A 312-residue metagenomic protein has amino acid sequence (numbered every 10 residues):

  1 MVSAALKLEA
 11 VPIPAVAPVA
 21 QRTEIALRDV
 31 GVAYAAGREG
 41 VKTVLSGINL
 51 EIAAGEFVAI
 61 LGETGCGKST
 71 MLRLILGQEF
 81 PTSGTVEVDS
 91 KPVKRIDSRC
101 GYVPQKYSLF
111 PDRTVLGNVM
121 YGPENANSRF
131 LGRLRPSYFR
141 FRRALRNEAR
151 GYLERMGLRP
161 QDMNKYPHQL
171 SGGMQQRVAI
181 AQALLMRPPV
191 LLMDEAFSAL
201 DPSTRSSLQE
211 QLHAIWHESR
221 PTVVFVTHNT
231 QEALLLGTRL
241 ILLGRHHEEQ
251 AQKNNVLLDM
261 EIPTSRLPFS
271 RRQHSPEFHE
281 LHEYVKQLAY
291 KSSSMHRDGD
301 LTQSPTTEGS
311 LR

Functional and structural regions predicted by a protein language model:
L61-E63: The feature captures the beta-strand-to-loop junction immediately N-terminal to the Walker
L76: Helix-to-loop junction immediately C-terminal to a conserved catalytic motif
G84-I96: Conserved ABC transporter NBD signature motif
G132-Q161, A214: Conserved ABC ATPase "signature" region
Y166-L170, M174: Conserved ABC ATPase signature
I180: Hydrophobic anchor residue at the start of the ABC signature
L185-P189: A short, proline-enriched helix->beta-strand linker immediately N-terminal to the Walker B motif in ABC-type P-loop
